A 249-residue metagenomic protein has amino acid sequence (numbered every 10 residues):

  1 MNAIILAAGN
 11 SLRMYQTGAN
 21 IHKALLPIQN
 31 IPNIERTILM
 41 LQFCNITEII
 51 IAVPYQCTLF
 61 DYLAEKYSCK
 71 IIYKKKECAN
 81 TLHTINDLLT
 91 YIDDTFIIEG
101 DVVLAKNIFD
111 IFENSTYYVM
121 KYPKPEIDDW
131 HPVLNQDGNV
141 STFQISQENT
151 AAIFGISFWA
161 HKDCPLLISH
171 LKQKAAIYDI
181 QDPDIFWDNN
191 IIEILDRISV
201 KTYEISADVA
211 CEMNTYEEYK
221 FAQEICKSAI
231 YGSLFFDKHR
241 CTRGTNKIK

Functional and structural regions predicted by a protein language model:
N2-I5, R13, P27, I31-I97 (+1 more regions): Conserved N-terminal catalytic core of the sugar/cofactor nucleotidyltransferase
A3, I153-K249: Conserved alpha/beta core of the MobA/IspD/sugar-nucleotide pyrophosphorylase nucleotidyltransferase superfamily
S11-Q16, I168: Short acidic/His/Gly/Ser-rich catalytic and metal-binding motifs that mark active-site loops of diverse hydrolases
A19-K23: Short alpha-helical oligomerization interface
A24, S68-K70, N139, S199-K201: Conserved beta-strand segments of alpha/beta enzyme cores
L25, P132-L134, T202: A structural signal for short hydrophobic beta-strand segments in well-ordered beta-sheet cores
G100-V103: The conserved acidic donor/metal-binding loop of glycosyltransferases
A105-Q181: Conserved core of the sugar-phosphate nucleotidyltransferase
